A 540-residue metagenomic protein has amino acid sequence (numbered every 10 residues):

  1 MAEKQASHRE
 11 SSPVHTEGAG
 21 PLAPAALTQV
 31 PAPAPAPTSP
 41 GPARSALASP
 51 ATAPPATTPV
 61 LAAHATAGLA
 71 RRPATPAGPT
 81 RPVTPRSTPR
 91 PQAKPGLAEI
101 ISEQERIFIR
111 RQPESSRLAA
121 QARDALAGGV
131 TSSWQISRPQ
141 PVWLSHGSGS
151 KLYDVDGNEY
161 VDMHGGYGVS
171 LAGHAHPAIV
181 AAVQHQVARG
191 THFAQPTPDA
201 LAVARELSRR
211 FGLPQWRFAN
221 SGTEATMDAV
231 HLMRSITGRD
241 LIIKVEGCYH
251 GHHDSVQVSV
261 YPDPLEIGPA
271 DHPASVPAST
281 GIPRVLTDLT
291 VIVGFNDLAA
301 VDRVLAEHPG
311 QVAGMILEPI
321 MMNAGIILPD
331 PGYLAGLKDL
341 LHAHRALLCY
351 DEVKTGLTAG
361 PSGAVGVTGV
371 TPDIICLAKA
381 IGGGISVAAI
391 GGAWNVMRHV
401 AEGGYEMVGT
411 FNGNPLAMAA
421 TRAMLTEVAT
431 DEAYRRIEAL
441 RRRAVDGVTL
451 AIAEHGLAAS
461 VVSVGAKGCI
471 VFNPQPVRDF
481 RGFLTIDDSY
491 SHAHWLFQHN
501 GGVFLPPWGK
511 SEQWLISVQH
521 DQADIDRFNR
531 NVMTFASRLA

Functional and structural regions predicted by a protein language model:
Q5-P91: Intrinsically disordered, low-complexity terminal tails and inter-domain linkers enriched for S/T/G/P/D/E
R81-P82, R86-A540: Conserved N-terminal phosphate-binding loop of PLP-dependent enzymes in the Aspartate aminotransferase
